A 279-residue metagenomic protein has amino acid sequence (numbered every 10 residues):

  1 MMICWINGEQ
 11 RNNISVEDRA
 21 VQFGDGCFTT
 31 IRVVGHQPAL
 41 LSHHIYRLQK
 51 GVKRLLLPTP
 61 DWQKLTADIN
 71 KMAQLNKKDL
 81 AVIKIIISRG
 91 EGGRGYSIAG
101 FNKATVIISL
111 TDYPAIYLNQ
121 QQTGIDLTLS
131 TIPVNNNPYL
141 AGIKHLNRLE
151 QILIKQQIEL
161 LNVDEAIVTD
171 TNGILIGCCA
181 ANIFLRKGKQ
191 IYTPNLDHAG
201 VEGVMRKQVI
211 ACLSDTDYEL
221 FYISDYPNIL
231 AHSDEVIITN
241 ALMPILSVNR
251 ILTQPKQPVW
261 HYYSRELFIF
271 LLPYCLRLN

Functional and structural regions predicted by a protein language model:
M1-Q63, A67-L75, S97-N279: Helix-start/capping segments and mature chain N-termini
V33-H36, I86-G90: Acidic/polar N-terminal loop/beta-strand segments that form early-domain functional surfaces
K78-I87, G93-R94: Ordered, amphipathic secondary-structure segments that act as subunit-interaction surfaces in large macromolecular
